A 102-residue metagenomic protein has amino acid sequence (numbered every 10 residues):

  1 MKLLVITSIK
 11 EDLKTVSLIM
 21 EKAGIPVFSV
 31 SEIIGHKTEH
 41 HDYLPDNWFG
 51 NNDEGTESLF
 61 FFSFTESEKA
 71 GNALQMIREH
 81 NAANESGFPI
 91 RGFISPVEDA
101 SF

Functional and structural regions predicted by a protein language model:
M1-F102: Positively charged, small/polar-rich N-terminal and surface patches that mediate targeting and assembly and bind
